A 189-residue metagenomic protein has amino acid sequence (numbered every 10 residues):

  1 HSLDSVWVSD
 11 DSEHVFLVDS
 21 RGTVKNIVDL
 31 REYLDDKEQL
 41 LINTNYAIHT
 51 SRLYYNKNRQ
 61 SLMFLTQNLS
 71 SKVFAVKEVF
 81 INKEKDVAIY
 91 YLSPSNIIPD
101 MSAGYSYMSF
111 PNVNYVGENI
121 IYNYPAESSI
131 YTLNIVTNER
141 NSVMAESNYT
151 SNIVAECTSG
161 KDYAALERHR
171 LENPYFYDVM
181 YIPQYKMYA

Functional and structural regions predicted by a protein language model:
H1, I27-Y46, D86-S106, N141-L171: Surface-exposed loop and turn segments in beta-propeller and other repeat-based domains that flank or scaffold
S2, N45-N58, G104-G117, L171-Y185: Structural signature of eukaryotic scaffold interfaces centered on beta-propeller domains
S5-W7, L62-M63, N119-Y122, Y188-A189: Conserved beta-propeller blade signature
S9-K72: Asp-box/WD-like beta-propeller blade repeats and closely related beta-sheet repeat scaffolds
L17-S20, V73-E84, T132: Beta-propeller blade signature
R21-V24, K83-K85, T137-E139: Short coil turn/linker residues within repeat-based beta-strand modules
Y90-N123, S128: A long, hydrophobic alpha-helical segment
V113-V116, N123-A189: Flexible, glycine-rich surface segments
